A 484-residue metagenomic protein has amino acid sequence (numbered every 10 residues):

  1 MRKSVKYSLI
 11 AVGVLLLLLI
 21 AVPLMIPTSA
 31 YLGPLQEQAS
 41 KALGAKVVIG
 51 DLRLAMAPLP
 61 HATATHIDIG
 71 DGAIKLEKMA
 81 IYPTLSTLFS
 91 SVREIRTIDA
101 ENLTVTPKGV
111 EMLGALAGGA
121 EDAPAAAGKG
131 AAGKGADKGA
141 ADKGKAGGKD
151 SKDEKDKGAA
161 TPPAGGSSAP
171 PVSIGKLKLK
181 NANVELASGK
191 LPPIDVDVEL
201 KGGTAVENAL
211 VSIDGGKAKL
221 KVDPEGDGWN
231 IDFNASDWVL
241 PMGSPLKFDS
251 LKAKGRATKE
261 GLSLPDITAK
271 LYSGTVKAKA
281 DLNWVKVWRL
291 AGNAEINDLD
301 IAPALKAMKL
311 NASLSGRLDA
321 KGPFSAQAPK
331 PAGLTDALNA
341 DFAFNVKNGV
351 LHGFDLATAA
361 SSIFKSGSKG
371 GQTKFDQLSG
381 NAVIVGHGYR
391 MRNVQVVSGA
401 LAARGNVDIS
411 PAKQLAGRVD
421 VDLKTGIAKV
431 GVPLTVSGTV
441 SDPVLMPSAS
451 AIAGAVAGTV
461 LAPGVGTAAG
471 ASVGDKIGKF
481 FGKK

Functional and structural regions predicted by a protein language model:
R2-G13, A55, G133, D142-G144 (+3 more regions): Extended terminal
R2-I67, A218: N-terminal amphipathic/hydrophobic interface segments
A39, I49-M56, I67, L76-R93 (+12 more regions): Extended lipid/amphipathic-ligand handling interfaces
A45, T65-T204, G349-Q372: Secondary-structure transition motifs
R96, G114-G118, S212-G215, K309-N311 (+3 more regions): Short intrinsically disordered coil segments
N102, N183, G215, D237-V239 (+3 more regions): Transmembrane beta-strands of outer-membrane beta-barrel pores
E185-A187, D214-K221, V239-G243, H352 (+3 more regions): Short, surface-exposed beta-strand/loop "edge" segments at domain boundaries and coil↔beta transitions
